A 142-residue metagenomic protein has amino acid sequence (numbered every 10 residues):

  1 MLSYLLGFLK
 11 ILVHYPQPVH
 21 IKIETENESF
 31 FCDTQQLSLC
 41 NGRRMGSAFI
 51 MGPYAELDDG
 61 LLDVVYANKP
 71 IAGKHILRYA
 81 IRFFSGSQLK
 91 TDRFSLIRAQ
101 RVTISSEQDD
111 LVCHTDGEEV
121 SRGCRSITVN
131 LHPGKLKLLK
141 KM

Functional and structural regions predicted by a protein language model:
M1-M142: Long C-terminal subdomains/extensions of small-metabolite kinases
